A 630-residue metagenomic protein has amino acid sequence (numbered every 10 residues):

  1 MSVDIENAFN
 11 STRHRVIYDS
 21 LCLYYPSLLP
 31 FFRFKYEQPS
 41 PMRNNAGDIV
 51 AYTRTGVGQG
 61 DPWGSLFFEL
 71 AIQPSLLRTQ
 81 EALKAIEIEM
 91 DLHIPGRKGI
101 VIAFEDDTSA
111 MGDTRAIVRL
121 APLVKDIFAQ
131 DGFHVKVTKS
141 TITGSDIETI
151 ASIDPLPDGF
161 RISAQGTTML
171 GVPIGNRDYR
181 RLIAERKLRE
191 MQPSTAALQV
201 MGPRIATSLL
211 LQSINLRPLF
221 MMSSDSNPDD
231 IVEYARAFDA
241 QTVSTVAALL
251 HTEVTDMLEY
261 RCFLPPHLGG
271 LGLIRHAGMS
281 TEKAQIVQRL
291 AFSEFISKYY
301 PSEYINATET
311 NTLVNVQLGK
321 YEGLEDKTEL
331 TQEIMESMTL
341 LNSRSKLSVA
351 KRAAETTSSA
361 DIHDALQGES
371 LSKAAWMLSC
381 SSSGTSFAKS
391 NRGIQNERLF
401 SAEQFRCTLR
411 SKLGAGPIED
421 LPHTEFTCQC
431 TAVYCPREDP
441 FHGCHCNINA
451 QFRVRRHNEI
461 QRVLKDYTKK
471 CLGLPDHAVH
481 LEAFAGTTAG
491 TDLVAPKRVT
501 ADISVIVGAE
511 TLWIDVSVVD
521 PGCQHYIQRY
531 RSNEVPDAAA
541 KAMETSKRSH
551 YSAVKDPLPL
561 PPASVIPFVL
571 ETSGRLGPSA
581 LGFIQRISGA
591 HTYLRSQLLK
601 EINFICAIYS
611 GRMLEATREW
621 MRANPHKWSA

Functional and structural regions predicted by a protein language model:
S2-L120, V137, G144-S145: Conserved polymerase palm-domain catalytic core
D4, F32, G60, I72 (+11 more regions): Mobile genetic element proteins and their domesticated derivatives, centered on retroelements and DNA transposons
Y18, T53-T55, I102-F104, D113 (+5 more regions): A conserved non-catalytic segment of reverse transcriptases and RNA-directed RNA polymerases corresponding to the late
G56-G64, Q395, G443-K469, A540: A short, highly charged nucleic-acid-interacting micro-segment common to nuclease and nuclease-linked defense proteins
F238, V254-E419, H423: Extended C-terminal regions of large enzymes
R275-G278, Q285, E425-I460: Short Cys/His-based metal-binding microdomains
E397-R437, V463, Y467-H525, A540-S546 (+2 more regions): Active-site metal-binding core of divalent-cation-utilizing nuclease and nuclease-like domains
V479-L481, V494-A501, I506, E510-L512 (+1 more regions): Catalytic cores of nucleic-acid endonucleases
